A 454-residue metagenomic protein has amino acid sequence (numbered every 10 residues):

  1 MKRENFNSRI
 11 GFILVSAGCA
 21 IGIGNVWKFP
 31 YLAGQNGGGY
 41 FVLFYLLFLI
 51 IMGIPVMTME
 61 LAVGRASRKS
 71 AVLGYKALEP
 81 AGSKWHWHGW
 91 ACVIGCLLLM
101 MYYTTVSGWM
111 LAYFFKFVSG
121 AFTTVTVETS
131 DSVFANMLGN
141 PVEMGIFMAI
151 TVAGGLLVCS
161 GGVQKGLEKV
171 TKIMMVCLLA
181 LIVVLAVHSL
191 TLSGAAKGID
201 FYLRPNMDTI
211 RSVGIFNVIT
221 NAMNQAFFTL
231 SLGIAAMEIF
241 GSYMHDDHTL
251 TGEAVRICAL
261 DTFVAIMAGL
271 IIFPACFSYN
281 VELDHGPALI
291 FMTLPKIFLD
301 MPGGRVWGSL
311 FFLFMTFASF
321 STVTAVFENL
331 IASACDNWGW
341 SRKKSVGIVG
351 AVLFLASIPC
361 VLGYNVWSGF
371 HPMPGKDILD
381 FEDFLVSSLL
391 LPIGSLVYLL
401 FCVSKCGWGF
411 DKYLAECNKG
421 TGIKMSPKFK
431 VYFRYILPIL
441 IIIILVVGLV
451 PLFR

Functional and structural regions predicted by a protein language model:
M1-W27, V56-L61, R65-W87, H245-T249 (+1 more regions): Membrane-interface "cap" regions at the ends of multi-pass membrane proteins
K2-F6, I10, E168, K172-F320 (+1 more regions): Membrane-embedded translocation segments of transport machinery
R3, S107-G139, G241-D247, G252 (+6 more regions): Helix-loop-helix connectors at the membrane interface of multi-pass transporters/channels
R3-E4, Y31-N36, A66-A91, T104-Q164 (+5 more regions): Inter-helical loop and helix-membrane interface segments of multi-pass membrane transporters/permeases
E4, A33-M59, E143-M144, L390-P392: Extracellular loop-to-transmembrane helix junctions
N5, G11-I13, C19, P141 (+6 more regions): Loop-to-transmembrane helix boundary motifs in multi-pass membrane proteins
L32-N36, K84-M100, A135-M137, I150-M174 (+3 more regions): Membrane-water interface regions at transmembrane-helix termini and the short interhelical loops of multi-pass membrane
H88-V93, W338-G350, F381-I441: C-terminal membrane-solvent junction of multi-pass transporters and transport-like membrane proteins
